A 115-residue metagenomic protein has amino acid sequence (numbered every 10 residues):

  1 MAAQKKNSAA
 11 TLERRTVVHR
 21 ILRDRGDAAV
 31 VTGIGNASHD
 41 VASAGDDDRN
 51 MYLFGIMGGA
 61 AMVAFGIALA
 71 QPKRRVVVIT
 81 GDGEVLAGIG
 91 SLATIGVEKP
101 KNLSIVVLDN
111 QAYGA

Functional and structural regions predicted by a protein language model:
M1-A2: Structural signature of the thiamine diphosphate
T11-R20, D24, S43-A115: Thiamine diphosphate
A28-D47: Acidic-glycine-rich active-site phosphate/pyrophosphate-binding loop
